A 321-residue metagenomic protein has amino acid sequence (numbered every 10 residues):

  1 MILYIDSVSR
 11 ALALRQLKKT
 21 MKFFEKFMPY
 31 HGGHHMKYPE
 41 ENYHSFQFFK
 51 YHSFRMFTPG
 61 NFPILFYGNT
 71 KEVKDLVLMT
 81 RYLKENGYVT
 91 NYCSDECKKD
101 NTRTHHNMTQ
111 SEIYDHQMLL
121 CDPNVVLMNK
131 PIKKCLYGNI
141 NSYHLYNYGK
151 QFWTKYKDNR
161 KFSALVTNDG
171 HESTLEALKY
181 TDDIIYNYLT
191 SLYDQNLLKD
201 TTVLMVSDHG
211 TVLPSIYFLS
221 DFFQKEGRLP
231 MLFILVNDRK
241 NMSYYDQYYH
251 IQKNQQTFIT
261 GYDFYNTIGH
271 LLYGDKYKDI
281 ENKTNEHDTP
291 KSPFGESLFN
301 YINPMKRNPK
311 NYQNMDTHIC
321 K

Functional and structural regions predicted by a protein language model:
I2-E176, E296: Active-site-proximal alpha/beta segments of enzymes that process anionic O-linked groups
L12-L14, G33, Y92-C93, T201 (+3 more regions): Intrinsically disordered, low-complexity regions enriched in proline, serine, glycine and charged residues
K19, L78, Y180-N187, D263-T267: Short amphipathic alpha-helical face segments that pack within enzyme cores and frequently flank/anchor catalytic
H52-N69, N168, L219-G274: Substrate-binding rim/cap in mid-to-C-terminal beta-strand-loop elements of soluble/periplasmic
L83, D208, F264: Hydrophobic, well-ordered secondary-structure elements that form the walls of internal hydrophobic environments
T102, Q247-N266, H270-K321: Polar, surface-exposed loop/tail segments that function as active-site lids or cofactor/substrate-recognition elements
H105-I113, D194-D200, M205-D246, N285-N308: Histidine-centered active-site microenvironments of extracellular/periplasmic hydrolases and transferases
L136-K157, K161-Y217, F223-G227, M231-L235 (+1 more regions): A long, amphipathic alpha-helix that forms part of the scaffold/cap immediately adjacent to metal-dependent active
